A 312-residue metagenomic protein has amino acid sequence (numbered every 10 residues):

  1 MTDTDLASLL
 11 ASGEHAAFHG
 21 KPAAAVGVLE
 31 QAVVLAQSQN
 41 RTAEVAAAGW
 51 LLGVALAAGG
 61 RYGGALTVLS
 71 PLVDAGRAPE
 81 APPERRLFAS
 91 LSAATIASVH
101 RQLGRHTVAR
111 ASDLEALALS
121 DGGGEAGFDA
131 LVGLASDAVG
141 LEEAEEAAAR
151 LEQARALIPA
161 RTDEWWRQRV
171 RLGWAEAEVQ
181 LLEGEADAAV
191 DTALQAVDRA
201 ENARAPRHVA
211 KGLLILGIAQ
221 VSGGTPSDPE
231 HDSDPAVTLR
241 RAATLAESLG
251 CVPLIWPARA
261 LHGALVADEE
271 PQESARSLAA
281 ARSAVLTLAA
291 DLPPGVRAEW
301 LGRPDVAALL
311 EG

Functional and structural regions predicted by a protein language model:
M1-G27, Q31-V34, S233, V237 (+1 more regions): C-terminal non-catalytic interaction modules
M1-T2, G20-K21, N40-R41, A81-R85 (+6 more regions): Short coil/turn linker motifs that delimit alpha-helical repeat modules in TPR/alpha-solenoid proteins
L6-K21, E44-Y62, R86-G104, A126-E143 (+4 more regions): Tandem amphipathic alpha-helical repeat scaffolds
P22-A23, T42, Y62, H106 (+7 more regions): TPR-repeat structural position
E30-Q37, S70-A81, R110, L114-G122 (+4 more regions): Amphipathic alpha-helical segments of tetratricopeptide repeats
Q31-G49: Short, charge-rich amphipathic alpha-helical segments embedded in non-transmembrane helical bundles/solenoids
L151-Q153, L157-L245: Eukaryotic tandem repeat interaction scaffolds
